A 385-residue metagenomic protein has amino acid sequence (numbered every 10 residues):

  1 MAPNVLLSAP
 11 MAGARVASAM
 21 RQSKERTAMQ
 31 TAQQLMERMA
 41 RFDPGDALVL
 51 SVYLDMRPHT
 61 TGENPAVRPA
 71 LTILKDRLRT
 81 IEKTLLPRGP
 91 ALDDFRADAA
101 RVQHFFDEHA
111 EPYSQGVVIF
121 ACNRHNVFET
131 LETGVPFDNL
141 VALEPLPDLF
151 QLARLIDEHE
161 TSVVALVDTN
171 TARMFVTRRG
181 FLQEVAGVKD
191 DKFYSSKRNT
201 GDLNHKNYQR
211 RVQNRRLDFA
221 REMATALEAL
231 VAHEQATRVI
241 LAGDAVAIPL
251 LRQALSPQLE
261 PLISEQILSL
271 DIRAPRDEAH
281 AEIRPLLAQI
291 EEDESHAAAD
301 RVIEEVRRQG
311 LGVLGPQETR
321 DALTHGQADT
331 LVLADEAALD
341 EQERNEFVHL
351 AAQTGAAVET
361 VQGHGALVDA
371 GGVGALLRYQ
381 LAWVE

Functional and structural regions predicted by a protein language model:
V5-L6, G13-E385: Terminal alpha-helical anchor/extension segments at protein ends
